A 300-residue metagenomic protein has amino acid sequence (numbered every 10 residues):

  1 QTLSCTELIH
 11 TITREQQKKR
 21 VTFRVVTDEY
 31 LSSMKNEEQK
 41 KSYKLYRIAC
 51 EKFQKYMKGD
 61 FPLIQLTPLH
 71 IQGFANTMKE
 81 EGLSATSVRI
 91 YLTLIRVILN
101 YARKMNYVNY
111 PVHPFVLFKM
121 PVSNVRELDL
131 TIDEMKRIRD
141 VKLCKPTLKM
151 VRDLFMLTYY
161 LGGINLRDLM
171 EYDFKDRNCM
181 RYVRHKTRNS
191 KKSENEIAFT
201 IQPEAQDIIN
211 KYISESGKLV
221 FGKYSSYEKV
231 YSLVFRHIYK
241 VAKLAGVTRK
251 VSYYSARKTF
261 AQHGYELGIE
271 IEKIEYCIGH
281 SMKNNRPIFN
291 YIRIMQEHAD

Functional and structural regions predicted by a protein language model:
T13-E81: Basic/aromatic-enriched alpha-helical hairpins
K52, E80-P114, G162-I164: N-terminal DNA-binding recognition helix of tyrosine site-specific recombinases/integrases
P114-L166: Basic, Lys/Arg- and aromatic-enriched nucleic-acid-binding interface segment
D129, R184-N189, I278-D300: Catalytic-site neighborhood detector that most strongly recognizes the C-terminal catalytic loop/helix of tyrosine
M156, Y160, I164-R167, S255-H280: C-terminal catalytic core of tyrosine-transesterase DNA break-rejoin enzymes
M170-I208: Conserved tyrosine-mediated DNA breakage-rejoining catalytic core shared by Y-recombinases
F174-C179, T248-R249, I269-I292: Short, polar N-cap/turn motifs at the start of nucleic acid-interacting alpha helices
Q202-T248: Active-site/catalytic core of tyrosine-dependent DNA strand-transfer enzymes
